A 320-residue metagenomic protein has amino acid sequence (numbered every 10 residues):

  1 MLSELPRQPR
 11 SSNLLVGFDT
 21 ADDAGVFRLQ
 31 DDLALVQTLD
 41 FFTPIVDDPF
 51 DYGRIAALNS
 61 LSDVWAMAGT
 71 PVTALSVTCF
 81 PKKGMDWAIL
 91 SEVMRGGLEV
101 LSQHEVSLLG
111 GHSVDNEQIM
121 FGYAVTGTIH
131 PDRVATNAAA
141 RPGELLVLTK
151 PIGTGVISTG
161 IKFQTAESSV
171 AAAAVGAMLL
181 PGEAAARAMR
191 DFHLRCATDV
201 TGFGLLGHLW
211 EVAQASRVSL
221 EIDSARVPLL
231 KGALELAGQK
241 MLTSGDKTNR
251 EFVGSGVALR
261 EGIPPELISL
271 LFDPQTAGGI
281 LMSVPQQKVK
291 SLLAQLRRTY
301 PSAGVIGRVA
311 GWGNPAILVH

Functional and structural regions predicted by a protein language model:
M1-P6: N-terminal amphipathic/basic leader segments beginning at the initiator methionine
P9-S11, L15-Q37, W65-V72: N-terminal glycine-rich anion-binding loops that anchor highly charged ligand groups
L14-V16, A24-F27, S62-W65, L98 (+5 more regions): A generic local secondary-structure boundary/capping motif
L29-V46, R54, T70-A166, R308: Glycine-rich anion-binding loops of enzyme active sites
P49-L75, E92-Q103, P181-F192, V200-V212: Small-aliphatic-rich amphipathic alpha-helix that forms the alpha element of a beta-alpha
K82-S107, V114-F121, D191-F192, A197-H320: Glycine-/charge-enriched secondary-structure boundary and capping motifs
A124-V134, S169-M189, I263: Active-site glycine-rich loop that binds ribose-phosphate moieties when present
S158-A174, T299-Y300: Short, compositionally biased
